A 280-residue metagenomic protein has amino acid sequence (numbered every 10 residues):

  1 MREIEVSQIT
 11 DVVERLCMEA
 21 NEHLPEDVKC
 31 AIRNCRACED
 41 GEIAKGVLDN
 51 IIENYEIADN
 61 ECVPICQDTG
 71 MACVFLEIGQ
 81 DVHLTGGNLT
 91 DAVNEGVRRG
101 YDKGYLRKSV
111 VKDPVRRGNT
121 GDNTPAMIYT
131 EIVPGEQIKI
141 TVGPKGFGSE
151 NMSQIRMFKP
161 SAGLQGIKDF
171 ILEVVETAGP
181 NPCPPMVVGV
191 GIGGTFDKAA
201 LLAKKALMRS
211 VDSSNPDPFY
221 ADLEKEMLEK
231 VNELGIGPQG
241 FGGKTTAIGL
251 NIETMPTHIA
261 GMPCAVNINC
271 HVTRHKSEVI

Functional and structural regions predicted by a protein language model:
M1-I280: Non-transmembrane, aqueous-exposed alpha-helical and coiled segments at domain scale
